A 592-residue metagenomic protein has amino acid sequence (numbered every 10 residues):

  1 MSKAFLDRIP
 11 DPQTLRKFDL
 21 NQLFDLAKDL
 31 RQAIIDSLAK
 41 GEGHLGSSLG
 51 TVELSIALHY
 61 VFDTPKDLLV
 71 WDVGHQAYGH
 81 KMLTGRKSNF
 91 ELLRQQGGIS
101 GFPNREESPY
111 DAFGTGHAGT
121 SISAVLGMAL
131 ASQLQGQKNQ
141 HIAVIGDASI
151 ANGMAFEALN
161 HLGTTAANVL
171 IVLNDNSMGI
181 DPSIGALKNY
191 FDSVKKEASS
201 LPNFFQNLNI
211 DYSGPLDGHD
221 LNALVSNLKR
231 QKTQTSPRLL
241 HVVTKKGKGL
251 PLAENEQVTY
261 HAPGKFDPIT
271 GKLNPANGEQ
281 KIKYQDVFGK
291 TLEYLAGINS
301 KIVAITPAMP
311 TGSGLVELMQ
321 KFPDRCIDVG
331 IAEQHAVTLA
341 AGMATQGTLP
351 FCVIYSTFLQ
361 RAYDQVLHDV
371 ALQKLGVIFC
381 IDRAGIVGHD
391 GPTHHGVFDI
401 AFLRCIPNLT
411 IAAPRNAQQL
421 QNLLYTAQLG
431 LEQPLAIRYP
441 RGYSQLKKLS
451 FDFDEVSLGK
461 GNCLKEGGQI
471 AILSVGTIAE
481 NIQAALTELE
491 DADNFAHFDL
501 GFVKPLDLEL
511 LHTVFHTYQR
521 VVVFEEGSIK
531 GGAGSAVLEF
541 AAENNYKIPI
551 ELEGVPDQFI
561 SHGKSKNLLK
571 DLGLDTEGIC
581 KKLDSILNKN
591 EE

Functional and structural regions predicted by a protein language model:
S2-M82, D217-L221, H241: N-terminal amphipathic, basic-rich helices that act as targeting or association modules
A33-A39, S100-G114, Q137-I142, V316-G330 (+3 more regions): Glycine/charged-rich beta-loop-alpha catalytic/anionic-binding loops adjacent to active sites
G43-T165, Y284, K301-I302, P307 (+1 more regions): Cofactor-binding active-site loop characterized by glycine-rich and histidine/acidic residues
L68, L250-L359, Q365-L375, S457 (+1 more regions): Non-catalytic terminal/interface segments that mediate subunit docking, oligomerization, and allosteric communication
V73-Y78, I145-N152, L173-G179, H219 (+10 more regions): Acidic, glycine-rich active-site loops and adjacent beta-strand->loop/helix elements that engage anionic groups
N89-I99, T164-M178, A371-R383: A glycine-rich helix N-cap at a beta->alpha junction
D111-F266, K272-K281, Q285-K290, L409-Y518: Glycine-rich ThDP/TPP pyrophosphate-binding loop and its adjacent helix/strand module within ThDP-dependent enzymes
F266, L273-N277, G388-D390, T410 (+1 more regions): Peripheral docking tails and interdomain loops at the edges of cofactor- or intermediate-handling domains
